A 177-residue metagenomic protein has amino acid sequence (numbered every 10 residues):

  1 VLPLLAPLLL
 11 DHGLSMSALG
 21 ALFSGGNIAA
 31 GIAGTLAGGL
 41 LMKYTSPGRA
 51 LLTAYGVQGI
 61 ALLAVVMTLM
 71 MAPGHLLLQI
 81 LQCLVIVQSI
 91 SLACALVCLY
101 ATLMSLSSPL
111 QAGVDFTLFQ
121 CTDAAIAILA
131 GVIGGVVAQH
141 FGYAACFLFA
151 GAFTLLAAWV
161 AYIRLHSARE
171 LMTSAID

Functional and structural regions predicted by a protein language model:
P3-F23: Short amphipathic helix-loop junctions that connect adjacent transmembrane helices in Major Facilitator Superfamily/SLC
A6, G38, A130-A138: Small-residue (Gly/Pro/Ala) motifs that create kinks and tight helix-helix packing interfaces
P7, L96-L106: Intracellular helix-loop hinge segments at the cytoplasmic ends of transmembrane helices in 12-TM rocker-switch-type
M16-A18, P109-F119: Loop-to-transmembrane helix entry/capping segments in MFS-fold secondary transporters and related SLC/MFSD carriers
S24-A29, G56, I86, T117-A125 (+1 more regions): Transmembrane alpha-helical cores of Major Facilitator Superfamily
A33-L52, A138-Q139: Helix-to-loop junctions at the C-terminal end of transmembrane segments in multipass secondary transporters
R49-L99: C-terminal transmembrane helical hairpin of 12-TM major facilitator-type secondary transporters
L148-D177: Multi-pass alpha-helical transporter architecture, strongest for 12-TM Major Facilitator/SLC carriers used
